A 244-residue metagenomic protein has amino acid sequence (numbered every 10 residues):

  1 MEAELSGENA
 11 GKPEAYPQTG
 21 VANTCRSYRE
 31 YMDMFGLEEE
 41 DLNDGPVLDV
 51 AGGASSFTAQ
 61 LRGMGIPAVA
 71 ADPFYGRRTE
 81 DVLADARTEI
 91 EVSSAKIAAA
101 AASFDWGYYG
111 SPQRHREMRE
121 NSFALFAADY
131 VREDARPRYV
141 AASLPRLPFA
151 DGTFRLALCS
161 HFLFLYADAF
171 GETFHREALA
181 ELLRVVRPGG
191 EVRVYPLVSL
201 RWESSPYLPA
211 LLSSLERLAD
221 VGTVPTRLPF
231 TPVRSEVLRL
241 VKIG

Functional and structural regions predicted by a protein language model:
E2-G45, S56-M64, G76-R87: Class I SAM-dependent methyltransferase Rossmann-like catalytic core, especially the SAM/SAH-binding loop
L48-A51, D72: Conserved S-adenosyl-L-methionine
G63-P137: Class I S-adenosyl-L-methionine-dependent methyltransferase module
A135-L147: Conserved SAM-binding strand-loop segment of SAM-dependent methyltransferases
P145-L158: A short acidic, Gly/Pro-enriched loop at the edge of an enzyme's catalytic core that lines a small-molecule cofactor
T173-P188: A short glycine-rich, Lys/Arg-flanked "PGG" loop and its adjoining helix->strand segment in the class I
S199-G244: Class I S-adenosyl-L-methionine
